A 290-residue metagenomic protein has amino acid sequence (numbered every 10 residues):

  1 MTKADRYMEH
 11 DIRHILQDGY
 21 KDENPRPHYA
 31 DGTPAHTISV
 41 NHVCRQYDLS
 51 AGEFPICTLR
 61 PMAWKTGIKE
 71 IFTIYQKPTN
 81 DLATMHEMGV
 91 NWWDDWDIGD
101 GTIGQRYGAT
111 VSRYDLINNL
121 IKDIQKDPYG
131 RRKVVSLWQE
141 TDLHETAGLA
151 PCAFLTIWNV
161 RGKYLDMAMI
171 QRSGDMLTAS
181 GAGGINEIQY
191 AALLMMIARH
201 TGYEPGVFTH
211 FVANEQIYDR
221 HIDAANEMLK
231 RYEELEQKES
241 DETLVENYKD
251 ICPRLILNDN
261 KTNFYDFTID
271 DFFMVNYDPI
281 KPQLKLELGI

Functional and structural regions predicted by a protein language model:
M1-I290: Terminal, non-catalytic protein-protein interaction segments that mediate quaternary/complex assembly
